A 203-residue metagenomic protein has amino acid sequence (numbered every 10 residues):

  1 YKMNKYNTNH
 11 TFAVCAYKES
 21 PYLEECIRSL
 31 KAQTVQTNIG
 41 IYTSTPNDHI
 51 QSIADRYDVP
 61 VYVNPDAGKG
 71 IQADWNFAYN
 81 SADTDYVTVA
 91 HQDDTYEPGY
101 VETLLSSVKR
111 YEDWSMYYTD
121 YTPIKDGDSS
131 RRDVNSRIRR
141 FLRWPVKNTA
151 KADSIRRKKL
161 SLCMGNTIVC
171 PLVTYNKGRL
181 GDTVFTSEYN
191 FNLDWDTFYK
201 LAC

Functional and structural regions predicted by a protein language model:
Y1-S29: N-proximal low-complexity "stem/linker" segments adjacent to membrane-targeting elements
R28-T37: Short, acidic, metal-binding catalytic loop of nucleotide-sugar glycosyltransferases
Y42-Q51: A conserved acidic beta->alpha catalytic loop
P65-A82: Glycine-rich, basic loop-to-helix element that forms the pyrophosphate-binding segment of sugar-nucleotide handling
V87: Short aromatic/hydrophobic "clamp" motif used to bind/position activated sugar donors
H91-T95, D120: The conserved acidic donor/metal-binding loop of glycosyltransferases
G99-I138: Conserved donor NDP-sugar-binding/catalytic core segment of glycosyltransferases
P145-C203: Conserved nucleotide-sugar donor-binding catalytic segment
